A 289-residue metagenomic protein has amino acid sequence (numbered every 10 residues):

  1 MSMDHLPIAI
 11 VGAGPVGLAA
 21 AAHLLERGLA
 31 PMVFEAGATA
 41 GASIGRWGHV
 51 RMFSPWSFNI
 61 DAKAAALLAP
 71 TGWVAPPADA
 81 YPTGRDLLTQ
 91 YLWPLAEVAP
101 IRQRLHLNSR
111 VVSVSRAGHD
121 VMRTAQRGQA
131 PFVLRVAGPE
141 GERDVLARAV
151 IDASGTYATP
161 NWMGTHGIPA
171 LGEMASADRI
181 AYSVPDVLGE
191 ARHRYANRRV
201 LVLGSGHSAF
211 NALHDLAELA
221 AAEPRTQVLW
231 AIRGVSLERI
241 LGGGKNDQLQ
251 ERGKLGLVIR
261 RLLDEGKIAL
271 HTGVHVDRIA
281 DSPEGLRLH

Functional and structural regions predicted by a protein language model:
H5, N108, N197, G273: Phosphate-coordination loops involved in phosphoryl transfer and adenosine-cofactor binding
L6-M32, S205-L219: N-terminal Rossmann-like FAD-binding beta1-loop-alpha1 element of flavoenzymes
P7, A30, R199, P224-Q227: Residues at the starts of beta-strands that form the adenosine-phosphate
V16, T39, Y157, S208 (+1 more regions): Conserved Rossmann-like nucleotide-cofactor binding loop
G37-Y91, V187-G189, V228-Q250: Glycine-rich active-site loop/strand segments that organize a redox cofactor
V74-T159, D277-L288: Feature captures the FAD/FMN-dependent oxidoreductase FAD-binding
D152-A220, V228: Glycine-rich dinucleotide-binding loop and its adjacent helix/turn
E218-H289: A Rossmann-like FAD-binding core segment of flavoenzymes
